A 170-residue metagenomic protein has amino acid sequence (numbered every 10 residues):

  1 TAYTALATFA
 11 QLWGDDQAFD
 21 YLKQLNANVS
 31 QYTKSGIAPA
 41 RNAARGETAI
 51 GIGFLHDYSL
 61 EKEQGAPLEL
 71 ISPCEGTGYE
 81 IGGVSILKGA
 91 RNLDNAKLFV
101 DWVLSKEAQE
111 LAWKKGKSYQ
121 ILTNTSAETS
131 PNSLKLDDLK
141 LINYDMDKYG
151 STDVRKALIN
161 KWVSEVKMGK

Functional and structural regions predicted by a protein language model:
T1-E47: Extracytoplasmic ligand-binding site segments that recognize negatively charged/polar headgroups
T4, Y21-L25, Y32-T33, Q64-A90: Periplasmic-binding protein-like
L12, L25-N28, N42, G46 (+6 more regions): Structured segments of extracytoplasmic/periplasmic soluble domains in secreted or envelope-associated proteins
D20, G46-A49, A66-L68, D94-A96: Loop/turn elements at helix/coil->beta-strand transitions in domains of secreted/extracellular proteins
P39-A40, Y58, A96, Q109: Short, hydrophobic alpha-helical packing/hinge segments within bilobed ligand-binding/sensory domains
A49-P67: A ligand-binding cleft/hinge motif common to bilobed small-molecule-binding domains
G78, G82, L87-I142: Mature extracytoplasmic/periplasmic domains
Y144-K170: Conserved C-terminal helix/tail region of periplasmic/extracytoplasmic solute-binding proteins
